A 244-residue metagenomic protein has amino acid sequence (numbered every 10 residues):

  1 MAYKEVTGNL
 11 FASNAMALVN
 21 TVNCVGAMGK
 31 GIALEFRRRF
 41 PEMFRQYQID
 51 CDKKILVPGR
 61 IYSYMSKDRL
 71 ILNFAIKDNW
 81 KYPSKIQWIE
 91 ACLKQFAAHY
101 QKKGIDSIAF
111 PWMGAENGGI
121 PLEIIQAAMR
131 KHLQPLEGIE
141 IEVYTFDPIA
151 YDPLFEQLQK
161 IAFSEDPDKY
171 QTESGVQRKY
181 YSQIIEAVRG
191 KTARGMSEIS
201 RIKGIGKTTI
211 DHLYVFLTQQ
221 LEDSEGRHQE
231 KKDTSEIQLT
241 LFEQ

Functional and structural regions predicted by a protein language model:
M1-Q244: Macrodomain-like recognition of ADP-ribose-binding/processing modules
